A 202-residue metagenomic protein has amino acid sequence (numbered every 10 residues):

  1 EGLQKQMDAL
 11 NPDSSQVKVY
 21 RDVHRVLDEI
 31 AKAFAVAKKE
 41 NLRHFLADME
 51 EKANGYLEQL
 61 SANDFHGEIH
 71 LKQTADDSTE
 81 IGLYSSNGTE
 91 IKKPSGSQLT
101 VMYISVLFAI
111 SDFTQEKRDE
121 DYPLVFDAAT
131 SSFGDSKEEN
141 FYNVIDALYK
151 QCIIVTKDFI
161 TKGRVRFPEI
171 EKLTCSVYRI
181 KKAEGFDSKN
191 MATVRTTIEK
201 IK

Functional and structural regions predicted by a protein language model:
E1-L3, L57, M102, D127 (+1 more regions): Hydrophobic, well-ordered secondary-structure elements that form the walls of internal hydrophobic environments
E1-S85, K117-E120: Extended, charged coiled-coil "arm/hinge" scaffolds of SMC/Rad50-like chromosome-maintenance ATPases and other large
L42-E50, E80-F108, A129-D135: Conserved ABC ATPase signature
P94, T114-R118, V144-L148: Conserved catalytic network of the ASCE P-loop NTPase/AAA+ motor domain
I110-D112: Hydrophobic alpha-helix/coiled-coil detector that fires on Leu/Ile/Phe-packed helical surfaces
Q115, T130-K137, D146: Membrane-proximal bilayer-interacting regions
E120-A129: Walker B catalytic motif
K137-K202: C-terminal lobe/lid and adjacent interdomain/linker elements of RecA-like ASCE P-loop ATPase modules
